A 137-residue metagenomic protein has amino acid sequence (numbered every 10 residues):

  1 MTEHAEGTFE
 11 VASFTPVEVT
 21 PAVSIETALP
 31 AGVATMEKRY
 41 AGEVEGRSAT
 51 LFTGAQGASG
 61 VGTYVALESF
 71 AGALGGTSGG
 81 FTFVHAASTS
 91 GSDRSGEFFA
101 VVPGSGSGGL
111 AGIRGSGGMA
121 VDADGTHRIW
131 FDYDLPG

Functional and structural regions predicted by a protein language model:
M1-G137: Targeting-peptide/extracellular-domain and disordered-appendage signature
